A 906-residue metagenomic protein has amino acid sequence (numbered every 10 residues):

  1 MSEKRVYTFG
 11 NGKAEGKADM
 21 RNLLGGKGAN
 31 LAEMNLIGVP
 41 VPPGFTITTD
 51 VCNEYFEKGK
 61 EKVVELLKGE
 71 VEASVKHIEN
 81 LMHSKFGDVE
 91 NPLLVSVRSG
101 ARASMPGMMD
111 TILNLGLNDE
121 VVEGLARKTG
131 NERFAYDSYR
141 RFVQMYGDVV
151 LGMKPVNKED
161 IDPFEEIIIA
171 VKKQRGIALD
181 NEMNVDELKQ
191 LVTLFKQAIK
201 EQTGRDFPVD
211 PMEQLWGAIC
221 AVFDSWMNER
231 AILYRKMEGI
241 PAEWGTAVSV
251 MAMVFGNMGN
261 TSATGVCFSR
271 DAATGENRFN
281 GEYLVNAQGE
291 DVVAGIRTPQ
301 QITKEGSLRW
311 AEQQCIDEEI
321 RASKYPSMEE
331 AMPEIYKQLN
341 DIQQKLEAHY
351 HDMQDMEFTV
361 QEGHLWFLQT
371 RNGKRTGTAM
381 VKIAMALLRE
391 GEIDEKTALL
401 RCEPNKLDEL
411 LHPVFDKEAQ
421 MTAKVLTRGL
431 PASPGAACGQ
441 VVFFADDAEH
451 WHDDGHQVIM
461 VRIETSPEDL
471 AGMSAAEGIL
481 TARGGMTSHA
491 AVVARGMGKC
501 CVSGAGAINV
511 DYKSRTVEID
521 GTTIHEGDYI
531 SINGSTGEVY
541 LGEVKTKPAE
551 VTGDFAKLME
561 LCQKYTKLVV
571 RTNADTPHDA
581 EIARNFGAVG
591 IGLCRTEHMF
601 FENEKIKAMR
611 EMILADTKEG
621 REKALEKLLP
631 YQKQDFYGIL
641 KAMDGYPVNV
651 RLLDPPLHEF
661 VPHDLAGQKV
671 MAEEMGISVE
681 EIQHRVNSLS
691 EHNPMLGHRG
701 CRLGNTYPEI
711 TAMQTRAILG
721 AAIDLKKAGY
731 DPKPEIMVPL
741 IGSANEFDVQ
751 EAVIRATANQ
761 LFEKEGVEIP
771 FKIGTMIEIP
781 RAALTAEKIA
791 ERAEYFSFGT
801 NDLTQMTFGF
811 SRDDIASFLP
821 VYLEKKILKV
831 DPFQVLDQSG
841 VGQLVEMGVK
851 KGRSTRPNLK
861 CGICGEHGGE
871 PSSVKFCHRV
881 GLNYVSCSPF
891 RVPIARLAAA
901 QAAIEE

Functional and structural regions predicted by a protein language model:
M1-A423, P431, H450, H456-I459 (+12 more regions): Nucleotide/phosphate-binding sheet-loop regions of phosphoryl- and nucleotidyl-transfer enzymes
F45, A482-G484, S503-G506, C594 (+2 more regions): Short beta->alpha connector loops at strand-helix junctions that form conserved, small/polar/Pro-enriched
R98-S99, V551-G553, L561-E906: Conserved alpha/beta-domain cores
M237, L399-W451, Q457-V458, E526 (+4 more regions): Long, charged amphipathic helices and adjacent flexible linkers at domain junctions
S249, V442, I459-R462, L480 (+3 more regions): Structural motif
E477-R483, C501, G862: A short, small-residue-rich loop immediately preceding and capping a beta-strand
I519-H525: Hydrophobic, small-residue-rich alpha-helical packing segments that form membrane-like cores
